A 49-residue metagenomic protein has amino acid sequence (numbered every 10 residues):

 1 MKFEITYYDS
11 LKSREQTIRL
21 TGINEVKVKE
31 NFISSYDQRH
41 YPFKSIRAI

Functional and structural regions predicted by a protein language model:
M1-R14: Short aromatic-glycine-(Arg/Gly/Cys) micro-motifs in beta-strand/loop hairpins
S13-N24: A short, exposed loop/beta-hairpin motif centered on an aromatic-Gly-Thr core
N24-V26, Y41: Short, low-complexity interaction segments enriched in Ser/Thr/Pro/Gly
S34-I49: Short, mixed-charge low-complexity intrinsically disordered segments
